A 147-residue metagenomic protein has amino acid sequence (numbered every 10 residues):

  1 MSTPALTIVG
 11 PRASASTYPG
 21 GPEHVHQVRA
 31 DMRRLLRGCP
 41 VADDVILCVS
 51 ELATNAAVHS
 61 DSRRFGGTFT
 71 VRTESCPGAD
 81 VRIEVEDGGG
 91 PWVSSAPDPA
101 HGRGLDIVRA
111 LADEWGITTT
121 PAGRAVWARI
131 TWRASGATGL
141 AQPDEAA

Functional and structural regions predicted by a protein language model:
M1-A15, A57-A147: Conserved beta-strand-loop-beta-strand hairpin that lines the nucleotide-binding pocket of ATP/GTP-utilizing enzymes
M1-L47, D144-A147: Bergerat-fold GHKL ATPase/HATPase_c domain
H24, V41-D44, L52, A100 (+1 more regions): Generic hydrophobic secondary-structure packing signal
P40-R64: Conserved ATP-binding N-box helix of the HATPase_c
